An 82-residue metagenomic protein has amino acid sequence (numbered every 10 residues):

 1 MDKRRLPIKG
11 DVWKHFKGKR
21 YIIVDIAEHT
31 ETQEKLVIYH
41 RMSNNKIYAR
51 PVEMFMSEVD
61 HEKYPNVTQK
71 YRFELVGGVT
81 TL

Functional and structural regions predicted by a protein language model:
M1-L82: Mixed-charge, low-complexity intrinsically disordered regions
